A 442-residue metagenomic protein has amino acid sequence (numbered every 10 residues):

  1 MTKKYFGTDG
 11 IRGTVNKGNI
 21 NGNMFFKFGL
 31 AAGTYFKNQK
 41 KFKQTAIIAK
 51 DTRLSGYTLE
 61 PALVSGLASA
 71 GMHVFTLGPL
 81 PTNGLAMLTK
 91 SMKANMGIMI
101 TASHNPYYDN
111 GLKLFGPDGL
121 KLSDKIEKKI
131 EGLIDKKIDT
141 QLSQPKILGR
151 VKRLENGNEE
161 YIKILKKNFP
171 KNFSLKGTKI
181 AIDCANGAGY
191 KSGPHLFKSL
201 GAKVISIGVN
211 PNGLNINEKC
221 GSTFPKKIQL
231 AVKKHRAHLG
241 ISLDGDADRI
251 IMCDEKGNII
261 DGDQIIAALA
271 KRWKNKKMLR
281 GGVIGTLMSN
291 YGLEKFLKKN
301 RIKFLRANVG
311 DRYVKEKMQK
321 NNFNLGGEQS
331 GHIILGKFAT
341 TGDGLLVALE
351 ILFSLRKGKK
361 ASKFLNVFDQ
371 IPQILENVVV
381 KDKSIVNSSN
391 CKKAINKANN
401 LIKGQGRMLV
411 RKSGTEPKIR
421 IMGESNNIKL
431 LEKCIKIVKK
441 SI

Functional and structural regions predicted by a protein language model:
M1-S65, S69-A70, V151-K179, K383: An N-terminal, well-structured beta->alpha segment
T14, N110-H235: Gly/Ser/Thr-enriched, mixed-charge loops and adjacent short helices that form phosphate/oxyanion-binding elements
T34, F42-D109, H195-C253: N-terminal small/polar loop signature for handling phosphorylated ligands or for N-terminal nucleophile
K41-D51, F75, K179-I182, G281-L287 (+1 more regions): Short glycine-rich phosphate-binding loop at a beta-alpha junction
D51-Y57, N105, A185-Y190, A247-D248 (+2 more regions): Gly/Ser/Thr-rich loops at beta-strand to alpha-helix junctions that form or flank small-molecule/cofactor-binding
K128-K163, K167, E255-G326, I334: Proline/glycine-rich low-complexity loops and linkers
H238-L239, N275, L279-I442: Phosphate-binding and adjacent anionic-ligand microenvironments
